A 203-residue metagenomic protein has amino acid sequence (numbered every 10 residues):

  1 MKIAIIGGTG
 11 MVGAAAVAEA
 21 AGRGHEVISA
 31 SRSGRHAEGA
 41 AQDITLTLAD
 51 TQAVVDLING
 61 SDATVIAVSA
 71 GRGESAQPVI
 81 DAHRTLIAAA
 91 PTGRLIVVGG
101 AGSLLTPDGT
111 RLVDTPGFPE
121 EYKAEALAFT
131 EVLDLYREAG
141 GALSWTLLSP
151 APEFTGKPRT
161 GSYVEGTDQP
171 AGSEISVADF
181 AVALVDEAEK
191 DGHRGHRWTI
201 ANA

Functional and structural regions predicted by a protein language model:
I3-R23: N-terminal Rossmann NAD(P)H-binding glycine-rich loop of SDR-like oxidoreductase domains
T9, S33, A101: Residues in the short beta-alpha loop(s) of Rossmann-like NAD(P)-binding domains
S29-H36, P150-E153: Short, polar loop motifs at secondary-structure junctions
R35-T92: NAD(P)H-binding glycine-rich loop region in Rossmannoid oxidoreductase-like domains and their noncatalytic homologs
E74-T160: Glycine-/Pro-rich loop/turn segments that contact NAD(P) or position catalytic residues in Rossmann-like domains
V79, A128, S173-V185: Substrate-positioning beta->alpha
G141, K157-G161, E187-H196: Glycine/proline-rich active-site loop of Rossmann-fold NAD(P)-dependent oxidoreductases
R197-A203: Short-chain dehydrogenase/reductase
